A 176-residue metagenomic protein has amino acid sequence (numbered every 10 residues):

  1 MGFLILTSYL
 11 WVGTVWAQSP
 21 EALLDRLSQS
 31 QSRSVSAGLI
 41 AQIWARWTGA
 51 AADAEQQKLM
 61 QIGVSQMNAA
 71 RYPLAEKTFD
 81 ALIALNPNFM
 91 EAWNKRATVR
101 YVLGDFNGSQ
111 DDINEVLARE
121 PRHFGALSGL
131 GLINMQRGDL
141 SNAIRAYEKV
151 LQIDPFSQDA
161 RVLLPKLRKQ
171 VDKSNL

Functional and structural regions predicted by a protein language model:
N68, V102, Q136-R137, K166-K173: Register position in tetratricopeptide repeats
L82, E115-V116, K149-V150: Canonical positions in the second alpha-helix
